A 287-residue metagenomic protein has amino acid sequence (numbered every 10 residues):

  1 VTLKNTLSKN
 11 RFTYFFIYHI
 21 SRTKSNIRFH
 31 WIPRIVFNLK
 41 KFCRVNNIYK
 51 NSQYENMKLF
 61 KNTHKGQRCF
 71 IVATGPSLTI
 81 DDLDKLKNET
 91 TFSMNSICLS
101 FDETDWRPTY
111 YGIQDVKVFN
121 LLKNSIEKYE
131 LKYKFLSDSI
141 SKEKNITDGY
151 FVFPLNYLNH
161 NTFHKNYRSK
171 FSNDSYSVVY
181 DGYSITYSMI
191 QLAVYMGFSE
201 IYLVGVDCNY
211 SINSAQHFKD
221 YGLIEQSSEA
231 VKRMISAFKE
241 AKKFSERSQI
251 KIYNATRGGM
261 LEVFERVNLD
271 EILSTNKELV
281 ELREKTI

Functional and structural regions predicted by a protein language model:
T2-I287: Metal-ion/cofactor- or nucleotide/acyl-coenzyme-handling active-site neighborhoods
